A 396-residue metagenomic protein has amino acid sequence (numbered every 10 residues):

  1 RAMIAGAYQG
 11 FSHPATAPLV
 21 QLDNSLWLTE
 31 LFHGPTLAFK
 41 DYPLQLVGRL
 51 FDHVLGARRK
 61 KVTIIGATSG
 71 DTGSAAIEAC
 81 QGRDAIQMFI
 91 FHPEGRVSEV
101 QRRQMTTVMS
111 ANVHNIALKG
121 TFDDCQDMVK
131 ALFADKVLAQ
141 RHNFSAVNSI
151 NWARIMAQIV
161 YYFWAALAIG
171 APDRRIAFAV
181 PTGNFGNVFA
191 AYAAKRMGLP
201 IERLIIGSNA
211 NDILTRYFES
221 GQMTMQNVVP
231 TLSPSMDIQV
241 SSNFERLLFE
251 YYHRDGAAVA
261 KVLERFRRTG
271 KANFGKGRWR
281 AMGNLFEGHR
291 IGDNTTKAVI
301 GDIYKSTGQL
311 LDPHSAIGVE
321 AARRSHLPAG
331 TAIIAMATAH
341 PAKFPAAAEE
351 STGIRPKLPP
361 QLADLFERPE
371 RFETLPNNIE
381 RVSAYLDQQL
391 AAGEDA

Functional and structural regions predicted by a protein language model:
R1-A396: PLP-dependent amino-acid enzyme catalytic core
